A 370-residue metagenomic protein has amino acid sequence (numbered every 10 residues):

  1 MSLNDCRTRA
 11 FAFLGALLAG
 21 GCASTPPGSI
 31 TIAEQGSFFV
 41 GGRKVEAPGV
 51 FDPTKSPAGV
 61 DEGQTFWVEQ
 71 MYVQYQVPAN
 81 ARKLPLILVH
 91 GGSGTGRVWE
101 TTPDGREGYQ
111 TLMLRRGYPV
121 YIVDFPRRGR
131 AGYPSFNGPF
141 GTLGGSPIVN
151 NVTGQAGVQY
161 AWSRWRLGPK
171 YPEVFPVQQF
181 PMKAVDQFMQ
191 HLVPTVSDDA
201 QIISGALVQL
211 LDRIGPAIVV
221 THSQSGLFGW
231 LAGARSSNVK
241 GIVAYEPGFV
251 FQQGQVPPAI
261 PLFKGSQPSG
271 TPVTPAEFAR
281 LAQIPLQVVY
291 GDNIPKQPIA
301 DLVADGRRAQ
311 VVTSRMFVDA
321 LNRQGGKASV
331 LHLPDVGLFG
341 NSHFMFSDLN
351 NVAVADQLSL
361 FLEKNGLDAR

Functional and structural regions predicted by a protein language model:
T25-A81: N-terminal cap/lid segment of alpha/beta-hydrolase-fold proteins
K83-G91: Short beta-strand element of the alpha/beta-hydrolase
H90-T102: Active-site glycine-rich loops that stabilize anionic/oxyanionic intermediates across multiple enzyme folds
R106-A131: Conserved alpha/beta-hydrolase
A200-I218: Conserved acidic catalytic loop of the alpha/beta-hydrolase fold
V220-G229: Gly/Ala-rich beta-loop-alpha elbow adjacent to hydrolase catalytic centers
F249-Q324, S329-L331: The feature captures the conserved acid-bearing segment of alpha/beta-hydrolase catalytic domains
G340, F344-R370: Catalytic active-site module of serine/aspartate enzymes centered on a nucleophile-bearing elbow/loop
